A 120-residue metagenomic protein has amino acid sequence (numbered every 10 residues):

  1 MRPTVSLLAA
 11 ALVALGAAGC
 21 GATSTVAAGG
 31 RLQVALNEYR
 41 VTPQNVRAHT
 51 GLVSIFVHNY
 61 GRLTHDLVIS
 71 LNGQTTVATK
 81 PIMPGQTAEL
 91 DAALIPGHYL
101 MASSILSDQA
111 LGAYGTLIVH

Functional and structural regions predicted by a protein language model:
M1-A18: Sec-dependent bacterial lipoprotein signal peptides
L15, C20-V26, Q33, R40 (+1 more regions): Extracellular/periplasmic metallocenter environments
A27-R31, H49-L52: Immediate post-signal peptide segment of exported/extracytoplasmic ligand-binding proteins
L32-N37, I55-F56: Short, well-ordered beta-strand elements
Q44-L63, A88-A102: Beta-strand cores of secreted/periplasmic/IMS beta-sandwich domains, seen most often in copper-related folds
D66-S70: Beta-strand signatures of extracellular beta-sandwich domains
L71-G73, Q109: Solvent-exposed strand-loop boundary residues in beta-sheet-rich modules
Q74-T79: Surface-exposed loop/edge segments in extracytoplasmic proteins
